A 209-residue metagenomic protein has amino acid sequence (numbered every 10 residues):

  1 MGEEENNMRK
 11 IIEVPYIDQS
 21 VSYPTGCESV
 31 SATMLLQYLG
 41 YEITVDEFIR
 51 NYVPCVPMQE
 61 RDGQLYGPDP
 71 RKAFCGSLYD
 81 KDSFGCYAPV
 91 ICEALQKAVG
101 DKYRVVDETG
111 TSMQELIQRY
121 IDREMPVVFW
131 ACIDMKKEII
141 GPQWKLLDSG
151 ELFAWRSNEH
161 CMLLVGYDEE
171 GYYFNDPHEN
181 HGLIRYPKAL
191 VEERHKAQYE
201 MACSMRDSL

Functional and structural regions predicted by a protein language model:
M1-E93, I133, I140-W155: Active-site-adjacent structural segments surrounding the nucleophilic cysteine of cysteine proteases and isopeptidases
M8, G141-R156, C161-L209: Noncatalytic regulatory segments and standalone regulatory/sensor domains
S22, E124, S157-E159: Extracytoplasmic
N51-Y52, E108, W130-D134, G166-D168 (+1 more regions): Active-site-proximal beta-strand/loop segments in catalytic clefts of secreted hydrolases
A98: Active-site acidic/histidine clusters and adjacent loop/turn architecture that either coordinate catalytic ions
D101, R123-V128: Loop/turn elements at helix/coil->beta-strand transitions in domains of secreted/extracellular proteins
D101-G110: Short, well-structured beta-strand/strand-turn elements
S112-R119: Surface-exposed ligand/attachment interfaces on beta-rich extracellular proteins
